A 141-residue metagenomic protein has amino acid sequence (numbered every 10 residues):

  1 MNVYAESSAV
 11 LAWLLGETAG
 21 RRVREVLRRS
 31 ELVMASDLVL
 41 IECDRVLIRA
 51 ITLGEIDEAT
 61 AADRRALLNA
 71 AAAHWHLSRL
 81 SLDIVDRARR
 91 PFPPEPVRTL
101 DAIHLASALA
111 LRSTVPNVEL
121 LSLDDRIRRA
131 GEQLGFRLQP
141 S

Functional and structural regions predicted by a protein language model:
M1, S30-V33, H74-H76, V115-E119: Short active-site oxyanion
M1-I41, A50-D63, F136: Short, well-structured N-terminal submotif of metal-dependent ribonuclease cores
N2, L105-A106, A110-S141: Acidic, PIN/NYN-like endoribonuclease modules and their adjacent C-terminal/linker elements
A9-V10, V39-L40, I84, H104 (+1 more regions): Alpha-helix capping/helix-boundary segments
A35, R79, T99-A102, L121-S122: Short beta-strand scaffold positions
A62-N69, V85, R128: Hydrophobic core segments within long, regular secondary-structure runs in both alpha- and beta-rich folds
A70-E95, A102-A106: Acidic catalytic patch
